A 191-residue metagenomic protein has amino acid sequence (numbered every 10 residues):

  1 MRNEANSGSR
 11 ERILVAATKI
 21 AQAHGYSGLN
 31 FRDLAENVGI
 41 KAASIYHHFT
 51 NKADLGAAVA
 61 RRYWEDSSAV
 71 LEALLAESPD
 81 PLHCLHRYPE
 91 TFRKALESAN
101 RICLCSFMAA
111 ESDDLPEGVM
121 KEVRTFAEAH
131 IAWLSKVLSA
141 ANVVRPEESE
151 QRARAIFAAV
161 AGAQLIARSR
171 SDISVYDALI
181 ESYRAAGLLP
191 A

Functional and structural regions predicted by a protein language model:
M1-S7, A191: N-terminal intrinsically disordered/low-complexity leader segments
G8, R12, A16-D54, A58: Helix-turn-helix
F31, K52, G56, L85 (+4 more regions): A general structural signal for well-ordered alpha-helical segments in protein cores
K52, V59, Y63, S67 (+5 more regions): Hydrophobic/aromatic residues within well-ordered alpha-helical segments
A58-R62, L71-R101, A153-I156: Hydrophobic alpha-helical connector segments
S78-P79, L115-E117, A127-I156, G187-A191: Hydrophobic alpha-helical bundle segments that form small-molecule/ligand-binding pockets
A95, K136, F157-V175, A186-A191: Amphipathic C-terminal alpha-helical segment
E97-K121: Amphipathic alpha-helical segments used for helix-helix packing
